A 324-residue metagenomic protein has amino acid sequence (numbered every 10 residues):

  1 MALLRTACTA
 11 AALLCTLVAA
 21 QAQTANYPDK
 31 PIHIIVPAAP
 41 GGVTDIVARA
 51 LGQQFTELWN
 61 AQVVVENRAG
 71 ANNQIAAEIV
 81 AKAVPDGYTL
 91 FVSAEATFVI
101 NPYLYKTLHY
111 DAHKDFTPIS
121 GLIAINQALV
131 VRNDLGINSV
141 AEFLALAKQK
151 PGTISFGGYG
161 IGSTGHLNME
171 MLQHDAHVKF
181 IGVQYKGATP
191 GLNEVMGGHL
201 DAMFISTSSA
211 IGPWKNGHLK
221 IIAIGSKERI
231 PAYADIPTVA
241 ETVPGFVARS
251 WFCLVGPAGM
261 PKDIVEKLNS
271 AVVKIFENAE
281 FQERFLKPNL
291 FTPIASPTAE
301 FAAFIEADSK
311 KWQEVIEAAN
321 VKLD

Functional and structural regions predicted by a protein language model:
M1-D29, A141, L323-D324: Short, low-complexity disordered leader/linker segments with a strong preference for bacterial N-terminal type II
A22-K114, T153, I161, H177-S206 (+3 more regions): N-terminal (or domain-start) structured segment
D29-P31, K215, K262-D324: An extracytoplasmic/periplasmic, membrane-proximal ligand-sensing/linker region
K82-Y88, Y103-P190, V239, P244 (+1 more regions): Hinge/capping helix and adjacent helix->loop/strand transition within the periplasmic-binding protein
A94-E95, N133, T207-S208, S226 (+1 more regions): Short secondary-structure boundary segments
P190-V247: Anionic-ligand binding region
